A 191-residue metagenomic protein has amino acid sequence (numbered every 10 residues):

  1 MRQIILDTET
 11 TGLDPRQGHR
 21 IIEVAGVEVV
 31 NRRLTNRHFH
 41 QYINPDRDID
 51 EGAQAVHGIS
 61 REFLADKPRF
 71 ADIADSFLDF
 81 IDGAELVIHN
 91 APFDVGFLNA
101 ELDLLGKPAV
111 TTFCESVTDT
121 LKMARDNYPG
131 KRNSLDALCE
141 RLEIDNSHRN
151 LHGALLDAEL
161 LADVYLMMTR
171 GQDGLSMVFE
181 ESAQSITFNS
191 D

Functional and structural regions predicted by a protein language model:
M1-E115, R125, A137-L151: Conserved non-catalytic scaffold segment of RNase H-like nuclease domains
R20, H38, A71, R132 (+2 more regions): Alpha-helix termini
E85-A91, F97, S134-S190: Acidic, Mg2+-coordinating catalytic module of metal-dependent nucleases/exonucleases that use a two-metal-ion mechanism
C114-R132: Catalytic subdomain that performs nucleotidyl-dependent activation
